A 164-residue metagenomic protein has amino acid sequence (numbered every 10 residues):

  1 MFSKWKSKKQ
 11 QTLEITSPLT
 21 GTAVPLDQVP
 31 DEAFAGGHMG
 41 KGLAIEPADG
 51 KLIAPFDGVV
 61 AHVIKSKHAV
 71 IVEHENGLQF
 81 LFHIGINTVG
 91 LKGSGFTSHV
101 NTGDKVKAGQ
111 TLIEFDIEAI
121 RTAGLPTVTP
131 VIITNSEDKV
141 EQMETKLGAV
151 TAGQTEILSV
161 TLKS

Functional and structural regions predicted by a protein language model:
M1-S164: Contiguous, well-folded functional domains in the mature portion of proteins
